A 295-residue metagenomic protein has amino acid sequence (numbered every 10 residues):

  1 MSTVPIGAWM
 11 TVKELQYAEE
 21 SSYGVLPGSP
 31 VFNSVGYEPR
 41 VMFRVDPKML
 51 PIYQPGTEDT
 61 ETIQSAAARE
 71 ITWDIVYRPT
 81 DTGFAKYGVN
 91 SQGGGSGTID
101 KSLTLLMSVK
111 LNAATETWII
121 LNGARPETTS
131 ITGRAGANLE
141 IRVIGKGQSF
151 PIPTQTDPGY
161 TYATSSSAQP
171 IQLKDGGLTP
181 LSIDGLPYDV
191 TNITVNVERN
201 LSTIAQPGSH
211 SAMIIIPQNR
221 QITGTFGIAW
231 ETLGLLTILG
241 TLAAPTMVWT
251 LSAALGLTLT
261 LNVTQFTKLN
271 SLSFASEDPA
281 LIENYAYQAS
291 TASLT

Functional and structural regions predicted by a protein language model:
M1-T295: Signature of extracytoplasmic/envelope-associated structural regions
